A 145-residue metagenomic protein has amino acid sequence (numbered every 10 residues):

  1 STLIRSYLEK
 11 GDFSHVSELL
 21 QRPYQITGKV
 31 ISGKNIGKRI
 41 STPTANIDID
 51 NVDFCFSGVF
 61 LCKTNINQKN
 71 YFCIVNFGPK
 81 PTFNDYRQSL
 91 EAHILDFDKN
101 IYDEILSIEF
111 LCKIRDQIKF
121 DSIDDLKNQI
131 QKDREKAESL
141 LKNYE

Functional and structural regions predicted by a protein language model:
S1-A45: Anionic-ligand-binding alpha/beta catalytic cores of soluble enzymes and soluble regulatory domains that recognize
S32-E145: Phosphate/ribose-recognition catalytic cores of enzymes acting on nucleotide-derived substrates
